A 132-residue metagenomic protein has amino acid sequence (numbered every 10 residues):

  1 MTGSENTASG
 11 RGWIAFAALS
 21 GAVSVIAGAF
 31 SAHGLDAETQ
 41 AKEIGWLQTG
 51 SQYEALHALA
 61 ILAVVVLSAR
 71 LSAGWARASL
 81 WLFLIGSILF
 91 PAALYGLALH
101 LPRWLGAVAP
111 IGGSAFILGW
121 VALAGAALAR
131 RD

Functional and structural regions predicted by a protein language model:
M1-D132: Polytopic transmembrane helical bundles with strong interfacial aromatic enrichment
